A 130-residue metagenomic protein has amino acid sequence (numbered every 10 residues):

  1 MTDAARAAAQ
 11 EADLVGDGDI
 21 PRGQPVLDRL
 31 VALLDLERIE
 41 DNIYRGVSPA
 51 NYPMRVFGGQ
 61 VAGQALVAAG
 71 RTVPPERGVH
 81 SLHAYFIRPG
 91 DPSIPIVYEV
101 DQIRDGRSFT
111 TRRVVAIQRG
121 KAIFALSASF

Functional and structural regions predicted by a protein language model:
M1-F130: Terminal targeting signals and extreme-terminal segments of soluble enzymes
